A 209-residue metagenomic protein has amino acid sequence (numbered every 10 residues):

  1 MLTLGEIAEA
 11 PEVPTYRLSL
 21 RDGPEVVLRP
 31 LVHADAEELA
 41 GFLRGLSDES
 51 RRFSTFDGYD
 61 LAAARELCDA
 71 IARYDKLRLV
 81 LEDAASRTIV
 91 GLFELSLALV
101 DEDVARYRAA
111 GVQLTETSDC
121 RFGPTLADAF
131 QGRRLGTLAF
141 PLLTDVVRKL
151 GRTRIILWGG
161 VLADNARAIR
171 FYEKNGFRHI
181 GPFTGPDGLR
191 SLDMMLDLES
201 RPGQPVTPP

Functional and structural regions predicted by a protein language model:
V26-E38: A short beta-loop-alpha structural element at the N-terminal edge of CoA-dependent acyl/N-acetyltransferase catalytic
S47-C68: Conserved GNAT-fold acetyl-CoA-binding loop/helix
K76-V80, L92, G123, S191-D193: Short hydrophobic/aromatic beta-strand element in the GNAT-like acyltransferase core that lines or flanks the acyl-donor
A84-G123: Conserved acyl-donor/pantetheine-binding loop and adjacent beta-alpha core of acyl/acetyltransferases and related
S118, V147-V161: Conserved GNAT acetyl-CoA-binding A-motif
A127, Q131, I156-I169, G185-R190: Conserved beta-strand-loop-alpha-helix junction that forms the acyl-donor binding cleft
G132-K149, R170, K174: Conserved acetyl-CoA-binding loop-helix of GNAT-fold acetyltransferases
L162-D164, G181-P209: C-terminal "cap" of GNAT-fold acetyltransferases
